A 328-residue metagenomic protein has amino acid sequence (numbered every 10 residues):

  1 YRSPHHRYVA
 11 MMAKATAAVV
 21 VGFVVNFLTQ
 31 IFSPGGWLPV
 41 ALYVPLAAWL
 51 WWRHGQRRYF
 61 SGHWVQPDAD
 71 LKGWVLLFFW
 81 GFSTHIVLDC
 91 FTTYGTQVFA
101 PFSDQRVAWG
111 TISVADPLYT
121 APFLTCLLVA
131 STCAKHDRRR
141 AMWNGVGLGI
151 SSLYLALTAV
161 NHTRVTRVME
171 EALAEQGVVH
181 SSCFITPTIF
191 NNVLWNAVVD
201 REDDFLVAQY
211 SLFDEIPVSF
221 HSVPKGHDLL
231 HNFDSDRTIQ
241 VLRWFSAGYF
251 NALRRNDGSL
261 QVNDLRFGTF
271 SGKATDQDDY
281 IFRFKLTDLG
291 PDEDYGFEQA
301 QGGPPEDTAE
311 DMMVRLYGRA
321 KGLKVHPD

Functional and structural regions predicted by a protein language model:
Y1-R167, E171-P187: N-terminal membrane-targeting hydrophobic helices
V179-S182, I189-D328: Extracytosolic and intramembrane catalytic regions of membrane-associated proteins in envelope/secretory systems
